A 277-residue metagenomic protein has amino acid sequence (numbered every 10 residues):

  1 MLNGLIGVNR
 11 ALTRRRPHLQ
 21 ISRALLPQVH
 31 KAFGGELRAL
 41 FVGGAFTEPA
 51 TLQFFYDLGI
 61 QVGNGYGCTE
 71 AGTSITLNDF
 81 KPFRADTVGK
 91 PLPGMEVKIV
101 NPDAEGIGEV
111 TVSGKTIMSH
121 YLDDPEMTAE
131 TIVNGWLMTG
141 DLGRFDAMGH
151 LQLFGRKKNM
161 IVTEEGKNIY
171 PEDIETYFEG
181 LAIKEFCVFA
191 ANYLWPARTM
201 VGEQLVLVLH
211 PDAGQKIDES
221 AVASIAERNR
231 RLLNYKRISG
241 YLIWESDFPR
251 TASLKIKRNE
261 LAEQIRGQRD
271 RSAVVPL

Functional and structural regions predicted by a protein language model:
M1-R38, Q204-L205, P211-A213, D218-N229: Alpha-helical "lid/cap" subdomains adjacent to substrate-binding clefts that gate access and reposition the ligand
T13, P17, I21-L151, K157-M160 (+3 more regions): Conserved AMP-binding/adenylate-forming
P91, E126, N168-I169, N259: Short, conserved loop/turn and helix-capping segments at secondary-structure boundaries that abut family-defining
M95, G108, E203-L205, A252: Change "...and in nucleic-acid phosphodiester-cleaving endonucleases..." to "...and in nucleic-acid processing enzymes
G114, S119-H120, L142-N234: AMP-binding/adenylate-forming catalytic core of the ANL superfamily
C187-N192, L207, E227-L277: Conserved C-terminal "lid"/linker of ANL adenylate-forming enzymes
